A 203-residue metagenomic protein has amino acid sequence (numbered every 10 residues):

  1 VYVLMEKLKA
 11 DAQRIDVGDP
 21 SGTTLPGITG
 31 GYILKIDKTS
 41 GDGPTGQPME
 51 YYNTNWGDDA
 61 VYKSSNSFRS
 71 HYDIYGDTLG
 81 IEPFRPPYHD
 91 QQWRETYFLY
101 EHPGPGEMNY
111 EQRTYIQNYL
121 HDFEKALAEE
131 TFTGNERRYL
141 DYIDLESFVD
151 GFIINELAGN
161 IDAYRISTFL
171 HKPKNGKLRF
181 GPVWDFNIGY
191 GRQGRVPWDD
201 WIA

Functional and structural regions predicted by a protein language model:
V1-A203: Phosphate/dinucleotide-binding and metal-coordinating scaffold of catalytic cores in nucleotide-dependent enzymes
